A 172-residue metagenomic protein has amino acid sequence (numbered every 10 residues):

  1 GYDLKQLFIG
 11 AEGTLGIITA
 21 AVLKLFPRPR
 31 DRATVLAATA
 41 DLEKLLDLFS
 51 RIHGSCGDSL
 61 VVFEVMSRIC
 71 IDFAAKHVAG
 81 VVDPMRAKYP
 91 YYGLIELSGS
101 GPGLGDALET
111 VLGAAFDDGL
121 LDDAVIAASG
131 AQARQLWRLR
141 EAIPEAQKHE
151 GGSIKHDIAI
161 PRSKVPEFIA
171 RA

Functional and structural regions predicted by a protein language model:
G1-A172: Noncatalytic alpha-helical scaffold of FAD-dependent oxidoreductases
